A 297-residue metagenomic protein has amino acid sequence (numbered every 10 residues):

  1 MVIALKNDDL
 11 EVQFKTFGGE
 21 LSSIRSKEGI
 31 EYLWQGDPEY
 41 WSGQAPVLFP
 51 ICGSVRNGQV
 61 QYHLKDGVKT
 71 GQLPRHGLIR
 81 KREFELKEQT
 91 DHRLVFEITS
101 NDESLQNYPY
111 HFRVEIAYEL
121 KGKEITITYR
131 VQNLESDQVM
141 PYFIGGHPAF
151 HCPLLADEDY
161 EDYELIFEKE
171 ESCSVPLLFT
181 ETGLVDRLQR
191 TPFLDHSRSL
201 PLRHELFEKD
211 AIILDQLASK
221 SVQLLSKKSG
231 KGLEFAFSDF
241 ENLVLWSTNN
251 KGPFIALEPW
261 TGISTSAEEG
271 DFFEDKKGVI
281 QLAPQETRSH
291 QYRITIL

Functional and structural regions predicted by a protein language model:
M1-T126, L134-I144, P148-L297: Surface-exposed acidic/polar loop and edge beta-strand patches at domain peripheries
